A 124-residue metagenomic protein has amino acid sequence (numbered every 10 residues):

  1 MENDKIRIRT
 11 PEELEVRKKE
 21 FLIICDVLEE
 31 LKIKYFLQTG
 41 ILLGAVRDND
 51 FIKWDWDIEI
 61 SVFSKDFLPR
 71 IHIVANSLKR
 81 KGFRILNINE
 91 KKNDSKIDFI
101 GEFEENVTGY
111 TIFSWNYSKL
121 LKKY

Functional and structural regions predicted by a protein language model:
M1-Q38: Helical scaffold of the NTase/Pol beta-like nucleotidyltransferase catalytic core
E12, K18, N106-Y124: Catalytic cores of NTP-dependent nucleotidyl/adenyl transfer enzymes across multiple folds
R17-E20, I24, S61-K96: Metal-dependent nucleotidyltransferase catalytic core
C25-I58, K65: Active-site nucleotide-donor binding segment shared across nucleotidyl transfer reactions
K34-Q38, I85-I88, G109-S114: A structural signal for short, well-ordered beta-strand segments and their strand-loop junctions that often border
I41-G44, F67-L68, K92-N93, W115-K119: Short, solvent-exposed loop/turn segments at secondary-structure junctions
F99-N106: Active-site beta-strand termini and strand-to-loop segments that position acidic
